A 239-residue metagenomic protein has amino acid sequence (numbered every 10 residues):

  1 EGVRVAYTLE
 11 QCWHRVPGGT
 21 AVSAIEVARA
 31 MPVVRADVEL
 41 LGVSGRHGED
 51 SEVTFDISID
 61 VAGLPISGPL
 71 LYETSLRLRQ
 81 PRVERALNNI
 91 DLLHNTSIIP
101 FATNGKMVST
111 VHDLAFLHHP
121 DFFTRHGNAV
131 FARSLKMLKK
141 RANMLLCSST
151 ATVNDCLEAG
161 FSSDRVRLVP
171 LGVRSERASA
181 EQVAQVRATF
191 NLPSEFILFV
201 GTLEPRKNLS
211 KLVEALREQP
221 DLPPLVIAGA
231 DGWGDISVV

Functional and structural regions predicted by a protein language model:
E1-V239: Carbohydrate transferase catalytic cores enriched for Leloir-type hexosyltransferases
